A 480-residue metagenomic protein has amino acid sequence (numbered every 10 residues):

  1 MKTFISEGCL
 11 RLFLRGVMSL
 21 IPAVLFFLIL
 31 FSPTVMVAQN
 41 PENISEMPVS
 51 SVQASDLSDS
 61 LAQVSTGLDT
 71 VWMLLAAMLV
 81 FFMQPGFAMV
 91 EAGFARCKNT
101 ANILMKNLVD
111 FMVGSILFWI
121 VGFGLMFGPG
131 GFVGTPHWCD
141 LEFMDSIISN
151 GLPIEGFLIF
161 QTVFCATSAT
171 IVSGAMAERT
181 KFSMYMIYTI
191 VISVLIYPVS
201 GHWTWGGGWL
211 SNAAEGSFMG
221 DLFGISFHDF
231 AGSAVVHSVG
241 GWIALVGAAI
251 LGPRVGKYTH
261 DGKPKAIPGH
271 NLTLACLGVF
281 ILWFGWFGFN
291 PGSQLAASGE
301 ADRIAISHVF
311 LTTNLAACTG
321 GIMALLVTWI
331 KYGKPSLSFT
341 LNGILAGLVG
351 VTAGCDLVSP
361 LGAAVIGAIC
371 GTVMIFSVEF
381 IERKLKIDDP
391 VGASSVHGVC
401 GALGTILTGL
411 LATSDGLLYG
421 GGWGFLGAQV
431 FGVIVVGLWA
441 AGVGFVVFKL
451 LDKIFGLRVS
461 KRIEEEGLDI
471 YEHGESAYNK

Functional and structural regions predicted by a protein language model:
M1-E42: N-terminal secretory/membrane targeting signals
Q39-K480: Glycine- and aromatic-enriched membrane alpha-helices
